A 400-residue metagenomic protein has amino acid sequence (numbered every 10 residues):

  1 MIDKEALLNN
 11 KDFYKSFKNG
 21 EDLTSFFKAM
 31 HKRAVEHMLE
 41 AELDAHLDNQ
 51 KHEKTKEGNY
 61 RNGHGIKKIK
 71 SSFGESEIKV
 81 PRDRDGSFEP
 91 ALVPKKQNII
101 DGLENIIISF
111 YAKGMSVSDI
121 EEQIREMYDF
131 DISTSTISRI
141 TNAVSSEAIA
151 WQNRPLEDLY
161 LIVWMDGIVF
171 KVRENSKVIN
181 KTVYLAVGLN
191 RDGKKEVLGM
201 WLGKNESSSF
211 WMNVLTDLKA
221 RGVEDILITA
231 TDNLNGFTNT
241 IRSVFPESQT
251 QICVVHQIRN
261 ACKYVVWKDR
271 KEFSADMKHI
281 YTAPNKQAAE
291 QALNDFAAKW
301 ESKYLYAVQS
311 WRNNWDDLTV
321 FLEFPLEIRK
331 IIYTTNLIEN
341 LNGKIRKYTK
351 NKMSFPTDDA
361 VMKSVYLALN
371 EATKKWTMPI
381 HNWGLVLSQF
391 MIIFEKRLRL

Functional and structural regions predicted by a protein language model:
M1-P94: Short, conserved DNA-binding cores of transcription-related domains
S16-A29, E89-P94, L103-N105, I124-E126 (+3 more regions): Short hinge/gating elements
N59-K113, D129-N142, D158, S208: Basic, short loop/linker segments at the boundary and entry of helix-turn-helix/winged-helix-like folds
K79-R84, L92-K96, F130, R139 (+6 more regions): RNase H-like nuclease fold core
S118-D129: DNA-recognition alpha helix
I228-N235, T240-D276: Conserved beta-strand -> loop -> alpha-helix junction used to position metal-binding or nucleic-acid-contacting
P246, H279-L400: Acidic/histidine-rich catalytic cores and adjacent linkers of DNA breakage/strand-transfer/modification proteins
